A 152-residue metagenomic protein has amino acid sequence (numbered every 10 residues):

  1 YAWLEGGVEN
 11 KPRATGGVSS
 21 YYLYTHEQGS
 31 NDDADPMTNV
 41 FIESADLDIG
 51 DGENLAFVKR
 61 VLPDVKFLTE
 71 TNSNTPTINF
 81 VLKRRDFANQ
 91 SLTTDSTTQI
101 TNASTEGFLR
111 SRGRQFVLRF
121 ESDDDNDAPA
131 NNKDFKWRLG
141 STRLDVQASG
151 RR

Functional and structural regions predicted by a protein language model:
Y1-R152: Beta-sheet repeat architectures centered on beta-propellers
